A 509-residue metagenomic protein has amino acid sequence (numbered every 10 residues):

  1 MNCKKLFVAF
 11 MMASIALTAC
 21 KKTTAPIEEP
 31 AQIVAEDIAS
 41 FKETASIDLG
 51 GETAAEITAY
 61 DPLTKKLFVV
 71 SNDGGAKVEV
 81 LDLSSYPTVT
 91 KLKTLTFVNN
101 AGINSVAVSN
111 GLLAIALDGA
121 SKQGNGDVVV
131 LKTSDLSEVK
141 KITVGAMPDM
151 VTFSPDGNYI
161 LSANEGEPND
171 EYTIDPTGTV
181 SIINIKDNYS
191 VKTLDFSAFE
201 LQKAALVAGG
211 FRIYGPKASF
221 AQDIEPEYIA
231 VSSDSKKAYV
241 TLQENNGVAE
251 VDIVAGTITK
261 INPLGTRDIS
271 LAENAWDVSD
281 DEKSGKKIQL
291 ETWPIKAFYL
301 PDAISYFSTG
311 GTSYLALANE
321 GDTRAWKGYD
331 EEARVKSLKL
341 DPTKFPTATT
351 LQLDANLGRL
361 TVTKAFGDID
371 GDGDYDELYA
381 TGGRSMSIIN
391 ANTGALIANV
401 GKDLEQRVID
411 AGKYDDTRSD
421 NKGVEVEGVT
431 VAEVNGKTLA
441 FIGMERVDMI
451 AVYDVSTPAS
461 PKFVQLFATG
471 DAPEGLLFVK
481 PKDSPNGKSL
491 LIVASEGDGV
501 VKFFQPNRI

Functional and structural regions predicted by a protein language model:
N2-C3, F10, L17-S40: Bacterial Sec-dependent N-terminal signal peptides
C3-K4, S460: Structural motif marking the loop-to-transmembrane transition
F7-F10, V240: Generic hydrophobic alpha-helical membrane-segment signal
M11-M12, E244: Extended alpha-helical scaffolds
S14-I15, S337: Helix-centric, low-specificity signal for extended rod-like, repetitive segments
A16-L17, T88: Short, low-complexity, intrinsically disordered N-terminal modules that encode targeting/processing signals
P26-I509: Beta-sheet-rich non-transmembrane sensory/scaffold domains
